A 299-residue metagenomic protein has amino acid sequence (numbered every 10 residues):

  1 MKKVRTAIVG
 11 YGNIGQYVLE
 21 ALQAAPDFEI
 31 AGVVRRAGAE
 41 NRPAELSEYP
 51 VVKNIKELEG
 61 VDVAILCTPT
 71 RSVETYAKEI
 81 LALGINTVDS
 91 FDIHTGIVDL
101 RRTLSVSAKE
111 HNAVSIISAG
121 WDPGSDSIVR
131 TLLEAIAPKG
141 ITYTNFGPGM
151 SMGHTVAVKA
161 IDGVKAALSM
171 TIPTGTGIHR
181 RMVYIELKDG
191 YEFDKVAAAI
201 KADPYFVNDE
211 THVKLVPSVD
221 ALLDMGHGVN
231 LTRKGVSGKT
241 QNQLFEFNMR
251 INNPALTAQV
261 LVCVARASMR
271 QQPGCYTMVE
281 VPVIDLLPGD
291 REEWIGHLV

Functional and structural regions predicted by a protein language model:
R5, Q16-Y17, A24-I55, G149-R266 (+1 more regions): C-terminal substrate-binding/catalytic lobe of Rossmann-fold NAD(P)-dependent oxidoreductases
T6-I8, L66: Hydrophobic Val/Ile/Leu positions in short beta-strands of Rossmann-like dinucleotide-binding domains
Y11-G12: Glycine-rich Rossmann-fold phosphate-binding loop(s) that bind the pyrophosphate of adenine dinucleotide cofactors
G15-Q16, V73: N-terminal Rossmann-fold NAD(P) dinucleotide-binding loop
I55, G60-V63, T70-D92: Rossmann-fold NAD(P) dinucleotide-binding segment
F91-S115: Rossmann-fold NAD(P)-binding glycine/threonine-rich loop
S125-N145, G153-V156: Rossmann-like NAD(P)H-binding beta-loop-alpha module
S268-V299: C-terminal helix-rich "cap/oligomerization" subdomain common to oxidoreductases
